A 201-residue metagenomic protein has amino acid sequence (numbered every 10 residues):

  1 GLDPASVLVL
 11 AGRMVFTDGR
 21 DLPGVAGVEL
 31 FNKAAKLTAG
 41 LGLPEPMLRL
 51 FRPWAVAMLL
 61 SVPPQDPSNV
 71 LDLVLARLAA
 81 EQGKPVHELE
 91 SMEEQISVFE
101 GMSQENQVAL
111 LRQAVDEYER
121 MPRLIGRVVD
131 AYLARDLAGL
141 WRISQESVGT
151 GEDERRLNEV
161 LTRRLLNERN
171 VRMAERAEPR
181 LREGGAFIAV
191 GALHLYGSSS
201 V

Functional and structural regions predicted by a protein language model:
G1-L161, L165: Structured, acidic catalytic/metal-binding patches in enzyme active sites
E159-V201: A cross-kingdom marker for long, charged
